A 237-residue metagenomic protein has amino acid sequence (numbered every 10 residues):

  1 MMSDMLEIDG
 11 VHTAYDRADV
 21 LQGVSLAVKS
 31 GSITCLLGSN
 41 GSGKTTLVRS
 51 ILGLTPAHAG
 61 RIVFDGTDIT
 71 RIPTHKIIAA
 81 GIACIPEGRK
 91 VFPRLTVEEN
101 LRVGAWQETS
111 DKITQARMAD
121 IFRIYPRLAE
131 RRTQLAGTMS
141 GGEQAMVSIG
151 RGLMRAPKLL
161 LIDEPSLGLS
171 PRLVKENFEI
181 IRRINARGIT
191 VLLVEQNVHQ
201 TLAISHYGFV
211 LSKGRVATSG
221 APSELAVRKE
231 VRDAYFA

Functional and structural regions predicted by a protein language model:
D16, T34, A57, I72 (+2 more regions): ABC-type ATPase nucleotide-binding domains, specifically the catalytic core motifs of the NBD
L37-S39: The feature captures the beta-strand-to-loop junction immediately N-terminal to the Walker
L52: Helix-to-loop junction immediately C-terminal to a conserved catalytic motif
G60-T67, A80, T114-M118, G220: Conserved ABC transporter NBD signature motif
G152-L153: ABC ATPase C-loop
A156: Conserved catalytic motifs of ABC-family nucleotide-binding domains
